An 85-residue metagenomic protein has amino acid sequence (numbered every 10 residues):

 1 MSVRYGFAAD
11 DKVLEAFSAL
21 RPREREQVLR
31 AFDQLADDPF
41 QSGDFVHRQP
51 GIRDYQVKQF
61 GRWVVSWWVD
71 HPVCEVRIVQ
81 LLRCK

Functional and structural regions predicted by a protein language model:
M1-G6, D11-E15, A19-P22, E26-L29 (+1 more regions): Enriched for short, Lys/Arg-rich terminal
D33-Q59: A short, surface-exposed loop/turn module that caps and links secondary-structure elements
